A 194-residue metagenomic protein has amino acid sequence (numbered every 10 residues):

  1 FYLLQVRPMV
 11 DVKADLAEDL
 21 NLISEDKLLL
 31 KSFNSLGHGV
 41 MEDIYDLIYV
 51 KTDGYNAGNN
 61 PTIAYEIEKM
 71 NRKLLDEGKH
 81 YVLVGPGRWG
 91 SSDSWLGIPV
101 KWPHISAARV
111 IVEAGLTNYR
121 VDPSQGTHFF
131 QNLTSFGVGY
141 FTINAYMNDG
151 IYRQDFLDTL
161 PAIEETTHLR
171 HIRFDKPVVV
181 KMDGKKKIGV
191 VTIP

Functional and structural regions predicted by a protein language model:
F1-P194: Conserved divalent-metal-coordinating catalytic cores that perform phosphate/pyrophosphate/nucleotidyl transfer
